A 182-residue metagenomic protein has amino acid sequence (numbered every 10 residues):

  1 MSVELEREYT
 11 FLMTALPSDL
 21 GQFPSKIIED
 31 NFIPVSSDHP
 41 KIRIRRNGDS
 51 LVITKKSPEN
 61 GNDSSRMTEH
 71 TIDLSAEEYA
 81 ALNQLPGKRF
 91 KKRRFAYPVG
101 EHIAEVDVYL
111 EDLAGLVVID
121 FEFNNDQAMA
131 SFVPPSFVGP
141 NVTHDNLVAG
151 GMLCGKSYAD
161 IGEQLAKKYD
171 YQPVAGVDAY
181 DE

Functional and structural regions predicted by a protein language model:
M1-E182: Phosphate-end processing signature that detects enzymes handling 5′-triphosphorylated RNA and polyphosphate
